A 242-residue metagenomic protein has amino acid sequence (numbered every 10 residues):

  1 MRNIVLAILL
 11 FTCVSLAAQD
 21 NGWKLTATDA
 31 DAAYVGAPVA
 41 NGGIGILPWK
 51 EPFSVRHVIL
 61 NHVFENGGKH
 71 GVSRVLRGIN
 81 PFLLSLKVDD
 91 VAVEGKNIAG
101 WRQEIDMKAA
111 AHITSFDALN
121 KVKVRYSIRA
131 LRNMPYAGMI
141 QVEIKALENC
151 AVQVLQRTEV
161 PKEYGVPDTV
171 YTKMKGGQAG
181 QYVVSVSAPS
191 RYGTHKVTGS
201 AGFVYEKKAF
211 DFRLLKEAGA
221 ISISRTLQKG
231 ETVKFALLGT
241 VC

Functional and structural regions predicted by a protein language model:
M1, L16-N21: Basic/polar N-terminal segments that are highly enriched at the extreme N-terminus, encompassing both cleavable
N3-V14: Sec-dependent N-terminal signal peptides
Q19-C242: Beta-sandwich/jelly-roll carbohydrate-recognition scaffolds of carbohydrate-active enzymes
